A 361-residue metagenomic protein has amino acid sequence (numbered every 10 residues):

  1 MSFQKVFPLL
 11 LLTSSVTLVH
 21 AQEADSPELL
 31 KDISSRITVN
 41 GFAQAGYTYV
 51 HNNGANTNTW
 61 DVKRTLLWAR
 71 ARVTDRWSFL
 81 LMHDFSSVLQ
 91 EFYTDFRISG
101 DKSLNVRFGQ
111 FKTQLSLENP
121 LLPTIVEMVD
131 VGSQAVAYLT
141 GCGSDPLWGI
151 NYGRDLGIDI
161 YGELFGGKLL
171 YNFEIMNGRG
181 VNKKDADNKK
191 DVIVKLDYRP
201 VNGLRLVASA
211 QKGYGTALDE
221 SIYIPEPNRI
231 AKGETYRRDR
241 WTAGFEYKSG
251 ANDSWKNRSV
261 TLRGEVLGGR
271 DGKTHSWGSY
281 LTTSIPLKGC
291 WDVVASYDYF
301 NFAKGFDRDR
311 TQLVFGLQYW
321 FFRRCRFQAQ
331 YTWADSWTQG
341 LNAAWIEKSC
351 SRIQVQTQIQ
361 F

Functional and structural regions predicted by a protein language model:
M1-D25: Cleavable N-terminal export/targeting peptides
S26-G178, N188-V192, D197-L206, A210-K212 (+3 more regions): Outer membrane beta-barrel
D32, K168, R199-A303: Detector for outer-membrane/organellar transmembrane beta-barrel domains, recognizing the amphipathic beta-strand
G46-N52, R76-S78, L115, M176-K183 (+5 more regions): Sequence/structural signature of outer-membrane beta-barrel proteins
G54-A55, L139-C142, L218-E234, T338-W345: Flexible, solvent-exposed loop segments that connect beta-strands
A55-D61, W148-I150, K184-K189, A231-D239 (+3 more regions): Replace "Gram-negative outer membrane beta-barrel proteins" with "bacterial and organellar outer membrane beta-barrel
C290-W320, R324, Q328, T332: Outer membrane beta-barrel transmembrane domains
E347-F361: Outer-membrane beta-barrel "beta-signal"
